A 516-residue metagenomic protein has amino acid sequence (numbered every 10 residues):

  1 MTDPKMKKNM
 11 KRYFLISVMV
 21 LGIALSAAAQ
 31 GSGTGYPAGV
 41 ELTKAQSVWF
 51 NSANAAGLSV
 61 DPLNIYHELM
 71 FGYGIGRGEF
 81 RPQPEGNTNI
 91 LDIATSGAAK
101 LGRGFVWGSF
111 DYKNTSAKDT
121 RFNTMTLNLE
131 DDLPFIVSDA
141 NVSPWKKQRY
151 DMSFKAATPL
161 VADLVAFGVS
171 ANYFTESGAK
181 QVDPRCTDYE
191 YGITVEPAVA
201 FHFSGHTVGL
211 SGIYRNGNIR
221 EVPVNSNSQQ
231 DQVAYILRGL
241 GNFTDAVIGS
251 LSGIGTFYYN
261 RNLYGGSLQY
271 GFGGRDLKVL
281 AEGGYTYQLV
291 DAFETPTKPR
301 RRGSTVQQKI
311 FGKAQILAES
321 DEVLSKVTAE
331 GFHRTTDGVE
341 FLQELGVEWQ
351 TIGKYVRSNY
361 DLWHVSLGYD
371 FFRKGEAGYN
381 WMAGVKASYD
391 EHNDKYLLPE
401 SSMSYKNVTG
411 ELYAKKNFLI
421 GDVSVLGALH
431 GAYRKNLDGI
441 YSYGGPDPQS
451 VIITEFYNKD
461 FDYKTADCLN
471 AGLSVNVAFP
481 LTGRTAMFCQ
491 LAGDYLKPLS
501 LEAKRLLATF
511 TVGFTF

Functional and structural regions predicted by a protein language model:
L25-T120: N-terminal, post-signal peptide beta-strand-biased segments of exported outer-membrane/organellar beta-barrel and other
S32, K504-F516: Outer-membrane beta-barrel "beta-signal"
D61-H67, G102-G108, D163-F167, S204-V208 (+7 more regions): Outer-envelope beta-barrel architecture signal
H67-I75, G108-N114, V169-T175, L210-N216 (+7 more regions): Transmembrane beta-barrel strands of outer-membrane/channel proteins
G78-P84, D119-M125, G178-C186, E221-N227 (+8 more regions): Outer-membrane beta-barrel translocator domains and adjoining extracellular loop/strand segments of Gram-negative
Q83-N89, S143-K146, R185-Y189, Q232 (+6 more regions): Replace "Gram-negative outer membrane beta-barrel proteins" with "bacterial and organellar outer membrane beta-barrel
I93-A99, M152-T158, V195-F201, G266-F272 (+7 more regions): Residues on the lipid-exposed face of transmembrane beta-strands in outer-membrane beta-barrel proteins
T244-V385: Long, internal scaffold/assembly segments composed of regular secondary structure
